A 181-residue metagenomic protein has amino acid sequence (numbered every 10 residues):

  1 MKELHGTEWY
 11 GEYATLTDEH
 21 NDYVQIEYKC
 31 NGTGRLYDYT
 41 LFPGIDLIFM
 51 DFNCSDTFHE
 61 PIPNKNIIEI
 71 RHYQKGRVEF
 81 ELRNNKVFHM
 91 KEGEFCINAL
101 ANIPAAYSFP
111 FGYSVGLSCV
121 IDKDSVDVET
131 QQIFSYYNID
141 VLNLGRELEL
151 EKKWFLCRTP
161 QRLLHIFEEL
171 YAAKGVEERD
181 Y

Functional and structural regions predicted by a protein language model:
M1-N64: N-terminal low-complexity or simple alpha-helical regulatory segments that function as activation/interaction modules
L36-Y37, R77, G116: Short, acidic/polar N-cap/turn motifs at the starts of alpha helices
L47, V87-F88: Short, isolated positions in well-ordered beta-strands
F49-D51, E69-R71, V115-D122: Short hydrophobic beta-strand segments that form the core of ligand-binding sensory/regulatory domains
N64-N84, D122-K123: Glycine- and acidic-residue-biased ligand/ion/polar-headgroup-sensing regions
E81, F88-Y181: Alpha-helical bundle regulatory/interaction domains
